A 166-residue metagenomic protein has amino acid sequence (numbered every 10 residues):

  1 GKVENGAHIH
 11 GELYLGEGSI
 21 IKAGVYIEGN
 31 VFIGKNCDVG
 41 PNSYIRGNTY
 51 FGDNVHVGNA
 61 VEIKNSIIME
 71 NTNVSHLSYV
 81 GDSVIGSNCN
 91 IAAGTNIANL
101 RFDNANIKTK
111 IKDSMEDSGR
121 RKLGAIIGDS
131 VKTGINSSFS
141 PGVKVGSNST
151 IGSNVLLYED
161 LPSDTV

Functional and structural regions predicted by a protein language model:
G1-N42: Extended, small-residue-rich solenoid/repeat segments and analogous flexible loops that form exposed scaffolds
H10, E28, R46, G58 (+1 more regions): Residue-level signal for short amphipathic helical patches enriched in basic/charged and nearby hydrophobic residues
Y14, F32, Y50, I126 (+1 more regions): ABC ATPase A-loop
C37-P41, T49-G58, S118: Active-site-adjacent structural elements in folded domains
G58-V166: Glycine-rich hexapeptide-repeat left-handed beta-helix
